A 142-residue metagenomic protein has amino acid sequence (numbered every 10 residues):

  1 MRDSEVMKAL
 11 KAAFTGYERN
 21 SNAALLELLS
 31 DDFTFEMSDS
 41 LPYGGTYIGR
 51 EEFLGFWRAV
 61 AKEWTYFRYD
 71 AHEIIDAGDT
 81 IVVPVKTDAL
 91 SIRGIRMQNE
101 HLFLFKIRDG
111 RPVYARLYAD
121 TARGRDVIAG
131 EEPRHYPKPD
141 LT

Functional and structural regions predicted by a protein language model:
M1-D31, E132-T142: Short, low-complexity N-terminal intrinsically disordered segments enriched in polar/charged residues
M1-E5, L54-T142: A beta-strand edge to alpha-helix "cap/lid" segment located at domain peripheries
V6-A9, S21, G49, F53 (+1 more regions): Alpha-helical structural motif
F14, P42, V113: Generic anion/oxyanion-binding catalytic loop in active/binding sites
A23-G78: A solvent-exposed, acidic/Ser-Thr-rich amphipathic alpha-helical stretch
